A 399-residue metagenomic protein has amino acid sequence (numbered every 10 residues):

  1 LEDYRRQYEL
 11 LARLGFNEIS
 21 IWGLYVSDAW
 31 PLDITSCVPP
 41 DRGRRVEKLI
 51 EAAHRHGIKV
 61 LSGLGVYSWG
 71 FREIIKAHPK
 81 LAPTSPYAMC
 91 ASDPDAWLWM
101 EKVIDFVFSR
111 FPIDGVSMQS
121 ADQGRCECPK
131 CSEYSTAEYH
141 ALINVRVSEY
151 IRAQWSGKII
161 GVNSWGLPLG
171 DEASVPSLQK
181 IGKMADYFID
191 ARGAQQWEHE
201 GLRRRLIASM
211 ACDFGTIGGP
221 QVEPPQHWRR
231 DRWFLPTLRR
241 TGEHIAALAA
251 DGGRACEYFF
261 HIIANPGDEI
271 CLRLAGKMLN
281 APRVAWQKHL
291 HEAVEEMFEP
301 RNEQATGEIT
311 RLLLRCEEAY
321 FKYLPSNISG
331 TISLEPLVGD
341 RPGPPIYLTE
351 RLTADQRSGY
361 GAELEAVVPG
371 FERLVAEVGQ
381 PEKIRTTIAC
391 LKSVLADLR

Functional and structural regions predicted by a protein language model:
L1-L98, K102-D105, S109-I113, A208 (+4 more regions): Feature activates predominantly on carbohydrate-active enzymes
Y4, L98, S109, Y134-R399: Substrate-binding groove of N-acetylhexosamine-processing glycoside hydrolases
Y25-S27, L64-S68, D122-G124, S164-P168 (+2 more regions): Active-site-proximal loop/turn and secondary-structure-junction residues that shape catalytic pockets, frequently
D28-P31, G70-R72, C126-C128, G170-A173 (+1 more regions): Extracytoplasmic/secreted cell-surface and envelope-processing proteins
R72-I75, P129-K130, H199-E200: Short, solvent-exposed loop/turn and secondary-structure capping segments
P83-P94, S120-Q154: Active-site cleft segment of glycoside hydrolase catalytic domains centered on the general acid/base Glu
